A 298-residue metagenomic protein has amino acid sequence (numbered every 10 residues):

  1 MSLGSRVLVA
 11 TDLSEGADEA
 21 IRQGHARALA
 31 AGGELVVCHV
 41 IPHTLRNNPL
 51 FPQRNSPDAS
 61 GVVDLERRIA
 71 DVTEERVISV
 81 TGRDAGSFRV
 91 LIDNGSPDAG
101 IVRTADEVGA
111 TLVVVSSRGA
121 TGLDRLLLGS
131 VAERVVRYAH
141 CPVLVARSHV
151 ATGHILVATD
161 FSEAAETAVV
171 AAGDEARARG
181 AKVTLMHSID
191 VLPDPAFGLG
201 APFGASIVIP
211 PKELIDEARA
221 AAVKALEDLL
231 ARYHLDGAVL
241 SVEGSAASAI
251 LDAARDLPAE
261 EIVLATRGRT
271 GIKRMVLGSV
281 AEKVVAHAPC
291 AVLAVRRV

Functional and structural regions predicted by a protein language model:
M1-L3, G16, Q23-A26, V36 (+7 more regions): Structural beta-alpha unit
M1-P57, S87, T152-V208, D236-L240 (+3 more regions): Small/aliphatic-rich secondary-structure junction motif
L3-S5, E19-R22, L29-A30, D98-A151 (+1 more regions): Gly/Ser-rich helix-loop-strand patches that form or flank binding pockets for ribonucleotide-derived cofactors
V9-D12, D93, V115, R147 (+4 more regions): Small/polar loops that bind or transfer phosphate-bearing groups
H25, I78, E133, G173 (+2 more regions): Active-site phosphate/pyrophosphate- and oxyanion-stabilizing loops and adjacent acidic/basic residues in soluble
S56-D71, A205-A222: A short acidic, glycine-rich active-site loop that binds or catalyzes chemistry on phosphate/adenosine moieties
